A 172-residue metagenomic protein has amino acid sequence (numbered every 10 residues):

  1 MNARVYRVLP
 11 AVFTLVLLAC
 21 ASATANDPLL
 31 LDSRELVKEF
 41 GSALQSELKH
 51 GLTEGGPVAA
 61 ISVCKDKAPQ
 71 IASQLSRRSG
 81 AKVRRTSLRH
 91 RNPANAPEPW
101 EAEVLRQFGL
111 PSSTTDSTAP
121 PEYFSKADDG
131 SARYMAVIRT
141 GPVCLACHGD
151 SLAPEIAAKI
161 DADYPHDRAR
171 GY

Functional and structural regions predicted by a protein language model:
M1-V12: Bacterial N-terminal signal peptides that target proteins for export
A3, A23-T24: Intrinsic disorder/low-complexity signature
V12-F13, K49: Exposed boundary/loop context
T24-V143, E155-Y172: Extracytoplasmic c-type cytochrome modules immediately beyond a signal peptide or single-pass transmembrane anchor
L145-L152: Detector for the c-type heme attachment site
